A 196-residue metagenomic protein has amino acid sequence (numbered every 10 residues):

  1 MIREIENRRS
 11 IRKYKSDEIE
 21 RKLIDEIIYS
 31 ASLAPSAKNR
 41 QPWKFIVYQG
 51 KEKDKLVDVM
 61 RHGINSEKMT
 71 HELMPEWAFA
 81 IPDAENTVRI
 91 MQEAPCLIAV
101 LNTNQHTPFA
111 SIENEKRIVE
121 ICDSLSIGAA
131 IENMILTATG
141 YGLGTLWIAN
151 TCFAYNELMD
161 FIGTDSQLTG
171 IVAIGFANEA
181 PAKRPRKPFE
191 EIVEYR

Functional and structural regions predicted by a protein language model:
M1-E18, K22-Y29: Short acidic N-proximal helix/loop "leader" segments that mark the beginning of a domain or an inter-domain linker
R3-I11, L168-R196: C-terminal helix-cap and adjacent tail motif
E26-I27, A31, I98, N104 (+1 more regions): Small-aliphatic-rich amphipathic alpha-helix that forms the alpha element of a beta-alpha
P35-N39: Glycine-rich phosphate/pyrophosphate-binding beta-alpha loops
P42-W43, A94-L97, L168-T169: Short, surface-exposed beta-edge/turn micro-motifs
V47-I127: Glycine/small-residue-rich phosphate/adenosyl-binding loop
G63-I64, A99, Y155-G175: Short, conserved aromatic-histidine micro-motifs
F109-E113, E157, R184-P185: A short secondary-structure junction signal
